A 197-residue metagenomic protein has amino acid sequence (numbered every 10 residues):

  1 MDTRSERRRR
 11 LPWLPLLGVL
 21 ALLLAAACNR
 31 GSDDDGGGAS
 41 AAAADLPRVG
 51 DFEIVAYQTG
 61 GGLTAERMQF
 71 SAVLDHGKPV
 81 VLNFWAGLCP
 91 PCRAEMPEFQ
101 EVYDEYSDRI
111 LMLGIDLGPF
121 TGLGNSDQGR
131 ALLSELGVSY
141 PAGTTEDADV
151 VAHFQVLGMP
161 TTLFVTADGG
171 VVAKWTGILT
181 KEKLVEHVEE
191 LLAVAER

Functional and structural regions predicted by a protein language model:
M1-G62, E196-R197: N-terminal targeting signals for export/organelle localization
F52-V80, D104: A short beta-strand-turn-helix
G77-V80, W85-L88, G158: Short pre-active-site segment immediately N-terminal to redox-active cysteine/selenocysteine motifs in thiol-based
V81-L82, M112, T162: Hydrophobic beta-strand anchors of alpha/beta hydrolase catalytic cores
F84-E101: Conserved redox-active cysteine motifs that mediate thiol-disulfide chemistry, especially di-cysteine Cys-X(1-2)-Cys
I110-G124, V138-D147: Thiol-based oxidoreductase modules, predominantly thioredoxin-like and allied folds used for disulfide exchange
R130-T166: Short, internal strand/loop/helix patches that form the active-site neighborhood or redox-interaction surface
G158, F164-R197: Thiol-/selenol-based redox modules, centered on thioredoxin-like and closely related oxidoreductase domains
